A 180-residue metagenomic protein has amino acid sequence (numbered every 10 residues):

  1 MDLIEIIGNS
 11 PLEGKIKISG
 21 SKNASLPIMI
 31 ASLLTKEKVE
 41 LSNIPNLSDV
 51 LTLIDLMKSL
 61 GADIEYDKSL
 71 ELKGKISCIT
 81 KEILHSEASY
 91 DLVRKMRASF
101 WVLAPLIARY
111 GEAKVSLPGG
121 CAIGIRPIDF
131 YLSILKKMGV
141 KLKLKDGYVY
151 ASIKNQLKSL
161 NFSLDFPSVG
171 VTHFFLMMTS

Functional and structural regions predicted by a protein language model:
M1-S180: Structural preference for solvent-exposed beta-strand-turn elements and adjacent flexible terminal/loop segments within
